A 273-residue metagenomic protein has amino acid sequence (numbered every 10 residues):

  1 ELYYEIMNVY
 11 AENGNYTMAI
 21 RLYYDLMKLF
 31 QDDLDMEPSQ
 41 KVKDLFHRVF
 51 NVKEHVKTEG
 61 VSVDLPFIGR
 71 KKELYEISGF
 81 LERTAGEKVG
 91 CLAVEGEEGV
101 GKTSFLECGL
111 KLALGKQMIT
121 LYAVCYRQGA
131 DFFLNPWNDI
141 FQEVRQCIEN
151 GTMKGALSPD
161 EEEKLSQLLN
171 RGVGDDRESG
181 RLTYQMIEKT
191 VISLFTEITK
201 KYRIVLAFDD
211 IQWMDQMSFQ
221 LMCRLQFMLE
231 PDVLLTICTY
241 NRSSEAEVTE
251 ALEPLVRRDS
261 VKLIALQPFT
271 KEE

Functional and structural regions predicted by a protein language model:
Y3, E37-P38: Canonical tetratricopeptide repeat
Y4, N13-Y16, I20-Y24, K53-E273: Key residue(s) within conserved catalytic/signature motifs
E5-I6, F46: Structural register within alpha-helical repeat arrays
N8-E12, V49: Residue-level signature for tetratricopeptide repeat
M27-K28: Amphipathic alpha-helical segments of tetratricopeptide repeats
S39-V56: Short, structured interface segments
